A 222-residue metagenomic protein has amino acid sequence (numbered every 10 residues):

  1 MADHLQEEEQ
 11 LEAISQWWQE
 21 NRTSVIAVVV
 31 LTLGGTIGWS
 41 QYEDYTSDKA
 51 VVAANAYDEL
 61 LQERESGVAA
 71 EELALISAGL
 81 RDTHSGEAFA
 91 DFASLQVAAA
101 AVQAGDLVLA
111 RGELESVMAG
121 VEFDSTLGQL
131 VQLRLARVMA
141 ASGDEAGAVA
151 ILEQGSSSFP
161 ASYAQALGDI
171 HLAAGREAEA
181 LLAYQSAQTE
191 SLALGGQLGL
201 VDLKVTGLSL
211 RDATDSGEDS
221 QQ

Functional and structural regions predicted by a protein language model:
M1-L31: N-terminal positive-inside, membrane-proximal cytosolic segments immediately preceding the first
H4, L11, Q16, I37-A53: Aromatic-capped interface at the extracytoplasmic side of an N-terminal signal-anchor transmembrane helix
V29-G35, R64-I76, A104-G112, R137-A146: Helix-turn-helix repeat elements of alpha-solenoid scaffolds
D44-Y45, R81-H84, A119-F123: Flexible helix-coil transition and linker loops at the boundaries of alpha-helical arrays
V51-E71: Short extracytoplasmic/periplasmic juxtamembrane "stem" segments immediately C-terminal to an N-terminal membrane anchor
Y57-Q62, F92-A100, L130-R134: Non-membrane alpha-helical segments in proteins
A69-S116: Extracytoplasmic/periplasmic/luminal assembly and interaction segments in envelope/secretory/respiratory proteins
A99-Q222: Soluble extracytoplasmic domains of inner/organellar membrane proteins
